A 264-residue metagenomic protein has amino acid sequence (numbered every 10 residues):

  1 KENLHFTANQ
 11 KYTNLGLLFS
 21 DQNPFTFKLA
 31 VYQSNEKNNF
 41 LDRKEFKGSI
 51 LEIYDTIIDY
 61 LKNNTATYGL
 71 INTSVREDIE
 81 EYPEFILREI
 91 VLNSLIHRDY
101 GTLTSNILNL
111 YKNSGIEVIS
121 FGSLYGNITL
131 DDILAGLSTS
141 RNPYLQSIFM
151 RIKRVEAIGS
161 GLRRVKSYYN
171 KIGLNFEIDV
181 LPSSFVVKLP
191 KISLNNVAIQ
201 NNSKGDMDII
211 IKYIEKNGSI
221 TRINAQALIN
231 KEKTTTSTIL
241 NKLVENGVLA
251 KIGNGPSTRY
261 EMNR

Functional and structural regions predicted by a protein language model:
K1-T104, N109-I116, Y125-N127, D131-S138 (+2 more regions): Active-site helix-to-loop segments that bind/position phosphate- or nucleotide-bearing substrates and donors across
F85, N230-K242: Short amphipathic alpha-helical interaction segments
F85, S138-Y168: Glycine-rich phosphate-binding loop
I116-R151, L194-G205: Glycine-rich/acidic phosphate-handling loop/turn and adjacent ATP-lid/helix of nucleotide-binding kinase/ATPase domains
P182-K212: Conserved alpha/beta core segments of nucleic-acid transaction machinery
K216-L228: Short acidic, hydrophobic short linear motifs in intrinsically disordered regions
G247: Glycine-centered, phosphate/nucleic-acid-interacting loop/turn motifs that mediate DNA/RNA or nucleotide
K251-R264: Short, cationic-aromatic polyanion-contact patches
